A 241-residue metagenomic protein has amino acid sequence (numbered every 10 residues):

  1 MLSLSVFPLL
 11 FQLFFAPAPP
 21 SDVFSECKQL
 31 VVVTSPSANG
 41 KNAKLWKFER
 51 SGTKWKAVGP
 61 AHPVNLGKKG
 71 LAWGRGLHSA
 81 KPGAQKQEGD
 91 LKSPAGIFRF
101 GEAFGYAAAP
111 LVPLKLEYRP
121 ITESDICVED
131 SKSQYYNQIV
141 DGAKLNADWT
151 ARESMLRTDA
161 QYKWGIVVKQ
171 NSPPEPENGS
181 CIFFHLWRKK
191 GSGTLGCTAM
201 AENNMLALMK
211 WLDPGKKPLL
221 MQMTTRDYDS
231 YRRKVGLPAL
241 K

Functional and structural regions predicted by a protein language model:
M1-F24: Bacterial Sec-dependent signal peptides at the C-terminal "C-region" and cleavage site
P17-L195, N203-K241: Cell wall/extracellular polymer interaction/catalysis modules
M200: A conserved hydrophobic position in a structured secondary element of the catalytic/binding core that shapes
